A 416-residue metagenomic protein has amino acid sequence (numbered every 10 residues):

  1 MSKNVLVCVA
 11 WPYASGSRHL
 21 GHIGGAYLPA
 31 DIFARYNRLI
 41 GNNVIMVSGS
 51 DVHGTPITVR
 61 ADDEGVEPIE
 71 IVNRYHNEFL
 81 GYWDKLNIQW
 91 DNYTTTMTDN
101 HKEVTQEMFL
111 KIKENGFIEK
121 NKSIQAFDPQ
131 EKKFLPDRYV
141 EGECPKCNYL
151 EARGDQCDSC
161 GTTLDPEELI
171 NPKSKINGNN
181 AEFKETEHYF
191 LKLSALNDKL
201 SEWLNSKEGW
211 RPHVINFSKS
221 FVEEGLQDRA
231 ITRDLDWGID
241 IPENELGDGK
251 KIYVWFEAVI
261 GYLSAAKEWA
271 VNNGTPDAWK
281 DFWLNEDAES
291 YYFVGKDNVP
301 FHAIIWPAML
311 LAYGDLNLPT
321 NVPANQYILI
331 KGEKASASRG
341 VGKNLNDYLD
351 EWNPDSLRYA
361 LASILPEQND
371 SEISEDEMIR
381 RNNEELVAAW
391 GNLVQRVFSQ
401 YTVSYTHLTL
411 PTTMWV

Functional and structural regions predicted by a protein language model:
S2-S48, T95, N100-V104, C160 (+1 more regions): Structured secondary-structure scaffolds
I57-E64, E107: Glycine-rich loop at the start of a catalytic domain that most often binds anionic cofactors/ligands
A61-N73: A charged helix-plus-loop insertion that forms the helical arch/lid used to bind and gate nucleic-acid substrates
F79-Y82, L86: A glycine-rich helix N-cap at a beta->alpha junction
N100-F117: Feature captures the FAD/FMN-dependent oxidoreductase FAD-binding
F117-T186: Cys/His-rich short segments
T406-T412: Conserved small/polar residues in nucleotide/adenosyl-binding loops
